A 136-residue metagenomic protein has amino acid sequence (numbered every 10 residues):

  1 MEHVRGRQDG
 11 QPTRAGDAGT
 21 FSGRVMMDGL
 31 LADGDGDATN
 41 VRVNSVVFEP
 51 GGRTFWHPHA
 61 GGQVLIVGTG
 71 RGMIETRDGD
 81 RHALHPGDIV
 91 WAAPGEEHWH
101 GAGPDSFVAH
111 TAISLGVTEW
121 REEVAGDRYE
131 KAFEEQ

Functional and structural regions predicted by a protein language model:
M1-N40, W120-Q136: A short, N-terminal "cap"/entry segment at the start of jelly-roll beta-barrel domains of the cupin/DSBH fold
G29, R42-H59, P94: Conserved short histidine dyad/triad with adjacent acidic residue
V43, W91, D105-E123: A short hydrophobic beta-strand segment most commonly corresponding to one strand of the jelly-roll/cupin
S45-E49, P58-I74, I113-G116: Short, conserved beta-strand element in jelly-roll/cupin
G52, A60-G61, D80, E96 (+2 more regions): A generic "binding-loop/recognition-motif" signal
T54-W56, I74-E75, A92, E97-P104: Short beta-strand His + acidic residue motifs that chelate non-heme Fe in jelly-roll/DSBH and cupin folds
D78-P94: Short acidic-glycine-tyrosine-enriched beta hairpin
